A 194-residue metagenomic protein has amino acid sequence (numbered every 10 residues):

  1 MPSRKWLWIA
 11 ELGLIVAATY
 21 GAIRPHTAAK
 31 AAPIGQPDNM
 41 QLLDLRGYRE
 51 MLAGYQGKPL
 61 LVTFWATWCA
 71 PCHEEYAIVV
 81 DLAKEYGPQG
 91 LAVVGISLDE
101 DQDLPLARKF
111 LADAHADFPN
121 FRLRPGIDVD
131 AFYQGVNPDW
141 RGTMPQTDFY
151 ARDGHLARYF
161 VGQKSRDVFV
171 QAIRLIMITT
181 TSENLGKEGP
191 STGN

Functional and structural regions predicted by a protein language model:
M1-L42, S182, E188-N194: N-terminal targeting signals for export/organelle localization
N39-L60, A83: A short beta-strand-turn-helix
L42-D44, N120-R124: Short acidic-hydrophobic, aromatic-tinged amphipathic segments that line or gate anion-handling sites
Q56-L60, L91-A92, Q146: Charged active-site motifs of nucleotide-sugar-dependent glycosyltransferases
K58-L60, F64-W68, E100, T143: Short pre-active-site segment immediately N-terminal to redox-active cysteine/selenocysteine motifs in thiol-based
V62, A92-I96, P119-F121: Rossmann-like NAD(H)/NADP(H) cofactor-binding core
E74-H115, I127-Q134: Structural microenvironment flanking redox-active thiols in thiol-disulfide oxidoreductases
A114-A116, R124-R174: Thiol/disulfide oxidoreductase modules built on the thioredoxin-like
